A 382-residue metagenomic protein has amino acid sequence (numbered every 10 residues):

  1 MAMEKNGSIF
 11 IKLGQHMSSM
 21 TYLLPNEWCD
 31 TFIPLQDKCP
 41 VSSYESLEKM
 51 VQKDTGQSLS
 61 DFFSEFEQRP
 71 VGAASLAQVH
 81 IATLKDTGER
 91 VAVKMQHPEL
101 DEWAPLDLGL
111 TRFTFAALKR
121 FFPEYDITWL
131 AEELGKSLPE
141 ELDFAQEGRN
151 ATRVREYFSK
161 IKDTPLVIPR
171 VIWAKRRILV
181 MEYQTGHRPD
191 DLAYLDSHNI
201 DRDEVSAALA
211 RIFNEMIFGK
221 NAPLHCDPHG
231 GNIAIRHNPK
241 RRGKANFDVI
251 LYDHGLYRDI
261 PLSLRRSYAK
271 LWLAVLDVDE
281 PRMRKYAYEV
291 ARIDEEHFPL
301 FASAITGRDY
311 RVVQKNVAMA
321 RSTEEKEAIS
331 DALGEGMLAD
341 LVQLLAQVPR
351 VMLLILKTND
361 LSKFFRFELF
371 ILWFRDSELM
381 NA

Functional and structural regions predicted by a protein language model:
M1-I217, I235-L262, L273, P281-A382: Broad phosphate/nucleotide-binding scaffolds in NTP-utilizing and phosphate-metabolizing enzymes
K220-G230: Catalytic-loop of the protein kinase fold
